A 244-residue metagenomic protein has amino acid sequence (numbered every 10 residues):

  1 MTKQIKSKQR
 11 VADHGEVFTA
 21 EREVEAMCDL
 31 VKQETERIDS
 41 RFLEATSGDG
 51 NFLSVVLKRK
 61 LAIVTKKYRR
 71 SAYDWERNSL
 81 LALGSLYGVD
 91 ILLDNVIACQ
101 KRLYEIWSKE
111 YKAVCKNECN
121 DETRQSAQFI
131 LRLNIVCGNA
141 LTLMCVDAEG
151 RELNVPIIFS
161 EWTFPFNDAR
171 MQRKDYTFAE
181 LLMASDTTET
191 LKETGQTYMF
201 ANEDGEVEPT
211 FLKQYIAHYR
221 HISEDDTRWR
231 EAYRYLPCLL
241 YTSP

Functional and structural regions predicted by a protein language model:
K3-V11: Short glycine/proline-rich turn/loop motifs
R10-T19: Class I SAM-dependent methyltransferase Rossmann-like catalytic core, especially the SAM/SAH-binding loop
T19-A26, L30-T142: Conserved S-adenosyl-L-methionine
S85-G88, K109, E189-P237: Nucleic-acid modification enzymes, centered on SAM-dependent nucleic-acid methyltransferases
T142-L143, C238: Assembly/interface hotspot detector across virion components, adhesins/toxins, and nucleic-acid enzymes
C145-I216: Non-catalytic, alpha-helical, charged scaffold/linker segments that couple or flank catalytic or architectural cores
Y241-P244: Conserved small/polar residues in nucleotide/adenosyl-binding loops
